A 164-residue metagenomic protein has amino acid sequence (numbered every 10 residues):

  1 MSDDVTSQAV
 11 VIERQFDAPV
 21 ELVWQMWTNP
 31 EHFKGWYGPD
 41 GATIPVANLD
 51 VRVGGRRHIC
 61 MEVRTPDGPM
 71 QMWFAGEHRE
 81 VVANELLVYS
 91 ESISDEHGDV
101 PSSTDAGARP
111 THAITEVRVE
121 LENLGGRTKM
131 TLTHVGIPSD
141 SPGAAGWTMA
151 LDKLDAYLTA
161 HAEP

Functional and structural regions predicted by a protein language model:
M1-I44: Hydrophobic ligand-binding cavity/cleft-lining segments
S7-E13, V20, R56, W73 (+3 more regions): Intrinsic-disorder/low-complexity, polar/charged segments enriched in Ser/Thr/Lys/Arg/Asp/Glu/Gln
V11, E31-W73, P164: Short beta-edge strand/loop motif at the mouth of beta-sheet-based domains
R14, V46-L49, F74-E80, I114-E122: Hydrophobic/aromatic beta-strand elements that line small-molecule binding cavities or substrate pockets in beta-rich
V20-E21, L49-V53, R79-L87, E120-T128: A short, structured loop/turn motif at beta-sheet edges
V23, F33, R57, H78 (+4 more regions): Hydrophobic pocket/interface hotspot
N29-F33, V53-R56, R64-P66, R79-L87 (+1 more regions): Short, charged/polar surface micro-motifs in flexible loops or helix N-caps
V88-T148: Beta-strand/loop substructures that line and gate deep hydrophobic ligand-binding cavities in soluble
